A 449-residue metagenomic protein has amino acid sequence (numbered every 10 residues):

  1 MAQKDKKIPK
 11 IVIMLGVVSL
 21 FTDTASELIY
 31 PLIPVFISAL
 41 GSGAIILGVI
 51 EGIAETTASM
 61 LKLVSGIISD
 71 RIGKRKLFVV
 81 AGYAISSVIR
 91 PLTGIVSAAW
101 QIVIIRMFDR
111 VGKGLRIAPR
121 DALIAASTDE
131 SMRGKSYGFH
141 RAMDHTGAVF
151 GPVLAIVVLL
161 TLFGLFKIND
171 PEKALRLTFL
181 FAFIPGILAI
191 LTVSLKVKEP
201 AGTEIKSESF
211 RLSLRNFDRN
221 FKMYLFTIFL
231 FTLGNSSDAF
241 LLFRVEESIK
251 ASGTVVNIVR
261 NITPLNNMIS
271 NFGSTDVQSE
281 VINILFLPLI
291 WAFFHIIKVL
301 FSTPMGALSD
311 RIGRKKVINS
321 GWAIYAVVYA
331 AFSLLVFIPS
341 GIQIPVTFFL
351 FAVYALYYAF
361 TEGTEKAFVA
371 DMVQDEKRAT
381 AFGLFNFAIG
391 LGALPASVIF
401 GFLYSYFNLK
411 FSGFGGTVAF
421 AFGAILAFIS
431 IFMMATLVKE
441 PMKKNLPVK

Functional and structural regions predicted by a protein language model:
M1-P9, K198-T227, R260-Q278, K449: Juxtamembrane intracellular "pre-TM" segments in multi-pass secondary transporters
A2-A58, K222-V256, P264, S270-N271: Helix-loop boundary and gating motifs at the non-cytosolic
E55-L63, V149, H295-T303, G390-L394: Residue-level signature of mid-helix packing/kink "hotspots" within the transmembrane helices of 12-pass Major
R71-Y83, R311-A323: Cytoplasmic membrane-interface "Motif A"-like loop-to-helix N-cap segments of 12-TM Major Facilitator Superfamily
A81-S97, A323-G341: C-terminal ends and interior cores of transmembrane alpha-helices in multi-pass membrane transporters/permeases
I105-T146: Cytoplasmic helix-loop-helix junction between adjacent transmembrane helices in 12-TM secondary transporters
L159-I184, Q278, F402-A427: A membrane-interface helix-boundary motif in multi-pass transporters
F163, F183-T203, S430-V438: C-terminal membrane-cytosol helix-exit motif in multi-pass small-molecule transporters
